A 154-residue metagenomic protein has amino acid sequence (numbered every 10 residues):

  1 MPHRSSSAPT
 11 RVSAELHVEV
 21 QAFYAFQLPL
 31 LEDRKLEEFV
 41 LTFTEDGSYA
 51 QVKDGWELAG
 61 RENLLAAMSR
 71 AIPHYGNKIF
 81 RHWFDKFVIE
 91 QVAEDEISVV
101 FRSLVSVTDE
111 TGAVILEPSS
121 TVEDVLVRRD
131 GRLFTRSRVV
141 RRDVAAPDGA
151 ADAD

Functional and structural regions predicted by a protein language model:
M1-L41: Short, low-complexity N-terminal intrinsically disordered segments enriched in polar/charged residues
P2-A8, I72-D154: A beta-strand edge to alpha-helix "cap/lid" segment located at domain peripheries
T10, A14, G55-L58, A113: Charge-dense, low-complexity intrinsically disordered segments
R11-V12, Y24, Y49, H74 (+1 more regions): Residue-level detector of alpha-helix boundaries and kinks
V20, D46-G47, E117: Short hydrophobic/aromatic segments of transmembrane alpha-helices and their interfaces
E32, T44-E45, R128: Residues at helix-coil transition
L36-R102: A solvent-exposed, acidic/Ser-Thr-rich amphipathic alpha-helical stretch
